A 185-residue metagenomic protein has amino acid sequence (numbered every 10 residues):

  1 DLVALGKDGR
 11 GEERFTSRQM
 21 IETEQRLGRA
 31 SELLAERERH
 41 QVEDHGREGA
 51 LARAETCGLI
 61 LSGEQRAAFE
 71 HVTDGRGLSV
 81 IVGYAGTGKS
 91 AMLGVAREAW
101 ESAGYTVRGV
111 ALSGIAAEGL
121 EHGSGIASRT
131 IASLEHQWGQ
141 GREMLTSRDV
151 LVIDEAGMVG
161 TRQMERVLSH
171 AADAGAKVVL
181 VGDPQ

Functional and structural regions predicted by a protein language model:
D1-Q185: Conserved ATP-binding/catalytic motifs of P-loop helicase motor domains
